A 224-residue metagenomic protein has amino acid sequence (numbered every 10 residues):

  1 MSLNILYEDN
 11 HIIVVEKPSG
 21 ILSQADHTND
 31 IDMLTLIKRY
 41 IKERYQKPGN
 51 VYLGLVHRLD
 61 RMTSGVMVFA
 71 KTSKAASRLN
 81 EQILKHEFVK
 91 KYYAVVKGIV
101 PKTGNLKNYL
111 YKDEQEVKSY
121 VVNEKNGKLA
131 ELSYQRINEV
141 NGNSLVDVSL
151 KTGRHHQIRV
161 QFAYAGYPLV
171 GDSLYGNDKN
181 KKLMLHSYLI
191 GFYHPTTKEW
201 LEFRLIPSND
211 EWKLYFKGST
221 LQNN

Functional and structural regions predicted by a protein language model:
M1-N224: RNA pseudouridine synthases
